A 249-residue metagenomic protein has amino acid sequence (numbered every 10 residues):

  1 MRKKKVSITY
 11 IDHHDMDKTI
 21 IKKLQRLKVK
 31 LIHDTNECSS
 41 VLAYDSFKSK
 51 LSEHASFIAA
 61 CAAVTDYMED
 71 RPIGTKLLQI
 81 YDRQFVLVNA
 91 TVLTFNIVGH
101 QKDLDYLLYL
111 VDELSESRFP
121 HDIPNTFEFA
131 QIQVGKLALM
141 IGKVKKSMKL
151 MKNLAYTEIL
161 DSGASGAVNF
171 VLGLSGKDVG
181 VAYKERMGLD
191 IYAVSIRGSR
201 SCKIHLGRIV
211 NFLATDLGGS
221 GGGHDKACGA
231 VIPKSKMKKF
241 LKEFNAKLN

Functional and structural regions predicted by a protein language model:
M1-I20: N-terminal small/polar loop signature for handling phosphorylated ligands or for N-terminal nucleophile
T9-I11, I32, A155, G180-V181: Hydrophobic/aromatic beta-strand patches that form the interior of the parallel beta-sheet core in alpha/beta enzyme
D15, I20-L150, V171-L174, E185: A structured phosphate/pyrophosphate-recognition subdomain
L154-N249: Glycine-rich, acidic loop segments that terminate in or are immediately followed by a histidine
